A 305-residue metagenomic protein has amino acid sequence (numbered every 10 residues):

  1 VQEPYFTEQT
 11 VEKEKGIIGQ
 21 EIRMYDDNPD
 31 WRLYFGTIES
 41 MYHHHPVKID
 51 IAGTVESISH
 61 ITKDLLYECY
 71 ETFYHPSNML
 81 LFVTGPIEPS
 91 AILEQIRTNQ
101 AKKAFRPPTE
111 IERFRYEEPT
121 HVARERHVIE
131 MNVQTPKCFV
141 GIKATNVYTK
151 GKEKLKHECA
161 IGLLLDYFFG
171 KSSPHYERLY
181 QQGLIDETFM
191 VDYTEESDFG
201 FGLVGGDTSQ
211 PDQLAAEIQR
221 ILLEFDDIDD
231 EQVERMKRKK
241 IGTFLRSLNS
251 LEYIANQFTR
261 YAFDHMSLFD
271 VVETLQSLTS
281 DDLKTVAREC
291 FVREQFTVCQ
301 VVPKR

Functional and structural regions predicted by a protein language model:
V1, L93-Q100, A215-L222: Short amphipathic alpha-helices in soluble, non-transmembrane regions that often serve as interface/regulatory elements
V1-N28, Q213-A216: Active-site-adjacent, His/Asp/Glu-enriched structural segments that form or flank metal-binding and acid/base networks
Q9, T37, V140, K152-F168 (+1 more regions): Active/ligand-binding-proximal structured segments within catalytic/core domains that scaffold catalytic residues
M24, H121-T135, G242-F258: Short, low-order "capping/linker" segments at domain edges
L33-E56, L80-T84, F139-T145, Y176-F225 (+2 more regions): M16 family metallopeptidases and their MPP-like homologs
V47-I51, H75-P76, L80-C138, I142-V147: An aromatic/glycine/proline-enriched structural segment found at the starts of mature extracellular/organellar domains
E88-E94, K152, Q210-A216: Short, conserved charged micro-motifs
